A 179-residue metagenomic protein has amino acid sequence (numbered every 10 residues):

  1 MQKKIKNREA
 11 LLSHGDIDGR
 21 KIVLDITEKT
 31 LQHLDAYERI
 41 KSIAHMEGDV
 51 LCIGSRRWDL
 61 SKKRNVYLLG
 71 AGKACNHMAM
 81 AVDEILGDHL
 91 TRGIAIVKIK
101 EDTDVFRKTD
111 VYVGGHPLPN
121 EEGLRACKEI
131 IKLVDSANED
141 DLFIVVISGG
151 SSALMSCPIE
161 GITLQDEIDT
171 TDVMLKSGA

Functional and structural regions predicted by a protein language model:
M1-A179: N-terminal loops that bind phosphate or other acidic moieties and the adjacent beta-alpha structural core
